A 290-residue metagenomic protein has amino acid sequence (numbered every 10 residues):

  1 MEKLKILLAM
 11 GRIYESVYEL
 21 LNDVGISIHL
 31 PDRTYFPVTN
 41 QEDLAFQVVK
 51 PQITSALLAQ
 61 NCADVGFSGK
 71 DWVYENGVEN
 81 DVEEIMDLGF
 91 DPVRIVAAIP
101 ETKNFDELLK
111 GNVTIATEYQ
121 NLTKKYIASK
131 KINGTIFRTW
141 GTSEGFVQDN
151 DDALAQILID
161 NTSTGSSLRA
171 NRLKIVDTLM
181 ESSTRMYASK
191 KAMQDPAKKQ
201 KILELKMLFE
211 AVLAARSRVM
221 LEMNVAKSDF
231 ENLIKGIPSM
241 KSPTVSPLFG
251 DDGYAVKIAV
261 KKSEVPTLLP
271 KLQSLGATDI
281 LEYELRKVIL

Functional and structural regions predicted by a protein language model:
M1-D43, S68-R94, T102-L290: Small-molecule-sensing regulatory modules
A45-A63: Short, structured active-site "lid" loops
A56, R94-A98: Signature of uroporphyrinogen-III synthase
